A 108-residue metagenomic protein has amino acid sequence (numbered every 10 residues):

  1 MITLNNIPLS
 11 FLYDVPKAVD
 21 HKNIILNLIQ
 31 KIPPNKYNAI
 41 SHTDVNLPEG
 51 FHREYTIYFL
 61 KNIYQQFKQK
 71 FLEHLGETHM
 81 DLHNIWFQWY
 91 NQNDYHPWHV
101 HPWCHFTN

Functional and structural regions predicted by a protein language model:
M1-E77, Y95: Non-heme Fe(II)/2-oxoglutarate
L60-K68, H83-F87, H105: Generic internal hydrophobic packing segments that stabilize the cores of diverse globular domains
L75-I85: A short coil-to-beta-strand element that immediately follows conserved catalytic motifs
N84-N108: Catalytic core of non-heme Fe(II) oxygenases with the double-stranded beta-helix
